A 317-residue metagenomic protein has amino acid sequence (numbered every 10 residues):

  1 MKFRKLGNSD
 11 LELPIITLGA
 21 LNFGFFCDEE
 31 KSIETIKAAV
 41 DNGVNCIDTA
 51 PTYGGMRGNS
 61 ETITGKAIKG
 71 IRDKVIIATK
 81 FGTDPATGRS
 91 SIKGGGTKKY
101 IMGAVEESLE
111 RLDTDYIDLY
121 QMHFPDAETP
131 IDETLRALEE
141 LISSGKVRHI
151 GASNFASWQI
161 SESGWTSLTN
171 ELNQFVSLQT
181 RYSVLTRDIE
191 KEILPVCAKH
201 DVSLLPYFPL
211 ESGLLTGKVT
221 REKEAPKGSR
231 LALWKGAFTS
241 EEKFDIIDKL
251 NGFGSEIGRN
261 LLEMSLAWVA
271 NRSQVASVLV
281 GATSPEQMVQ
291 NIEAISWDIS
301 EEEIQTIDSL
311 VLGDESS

Functional and structural regions predicted by a protein language model:
M1-V75: N-terminal binding-site loop/beta-alpha segment at the start of enzyme catalytic domains that lines or forms
L6, L18, S32, I47 (+13 more regions): Conserved, mostly hydrophobic/aromatic
G7-F23, A78-I92, Y116, Q121: N-terminal small/glycine-rich loop or linker at the start of catalytic domains across soluble metabolic enzymes
L11-I16, G43-N45, I71-V75, D113-D118 (+5 more regions): Short, well-ordered coil/turn segments that N-cap beta-strands
C27, K37, G88-D188, E192: Glycine/proline-rich, positively charged, aromatic-decorated active-site loop/lid region on the catalytic face
I68, I142-S143, D188-L204: Basic phosphate/pyrophosphate-binding loop/patch that engages nucleotide-derived ligands
R89, A198-F253, A276: Glycine-rich, positively charged active-site loop/lid region within alpha/beta enzyme cores that binds and organizes
I142, P209, K227, T239-S296: Conserved short secondary-structure transition element at the edge of the structured enzyme core that lines
